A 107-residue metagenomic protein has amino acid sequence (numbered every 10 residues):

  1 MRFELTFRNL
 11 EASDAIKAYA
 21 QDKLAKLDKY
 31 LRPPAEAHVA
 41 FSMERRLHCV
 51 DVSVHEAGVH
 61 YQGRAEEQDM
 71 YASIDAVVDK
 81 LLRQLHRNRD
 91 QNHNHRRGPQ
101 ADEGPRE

Functional and structural regions predicted by a protein language model:
M1-E107: N-terminal, polar/charged subdomain of small-to-medium soluble alpha/beta proteins
